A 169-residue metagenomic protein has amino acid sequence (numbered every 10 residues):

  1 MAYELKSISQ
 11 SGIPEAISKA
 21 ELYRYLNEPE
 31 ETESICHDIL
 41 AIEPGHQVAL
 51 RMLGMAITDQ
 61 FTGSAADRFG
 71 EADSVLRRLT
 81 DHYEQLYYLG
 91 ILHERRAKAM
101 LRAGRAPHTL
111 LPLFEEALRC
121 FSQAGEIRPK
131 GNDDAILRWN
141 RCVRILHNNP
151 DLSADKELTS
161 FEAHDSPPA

Functional and structural regions predicted by a protein language model:
M1-E15, R77, H108: TPR-adjacent "capping" and linker segments in tetratricopeptide-repeat scaffold/adaptor proteins
M1-S7, E30-C36, F69-D73: Repeat-mediated protein-protein interaction surfaces in helical alpha-solenoids
A2-E4, E126-A169: Terminal, low-structured helical/coil segments at or just beyond the last alpha-helical repeat
Q10-E15, E43-I57, D81-A103, D133-I145: Amphipathic alpha-helical repeat scaffolds of TPR domains
S11-D38, A103-G104: Alpha-helical segment of the N-proximal tetratricopeptide repeat
Y25-D59: N-terminal interaction modules that seed assembly of large macromolecular complexes
I42, R78-L79, I127: Structural marker of alpha-solenoid helical repeat scaffolds
I57-R78, Y88-Q123, I145-A163: Short coil/linker segments at helix-helix boundaries
